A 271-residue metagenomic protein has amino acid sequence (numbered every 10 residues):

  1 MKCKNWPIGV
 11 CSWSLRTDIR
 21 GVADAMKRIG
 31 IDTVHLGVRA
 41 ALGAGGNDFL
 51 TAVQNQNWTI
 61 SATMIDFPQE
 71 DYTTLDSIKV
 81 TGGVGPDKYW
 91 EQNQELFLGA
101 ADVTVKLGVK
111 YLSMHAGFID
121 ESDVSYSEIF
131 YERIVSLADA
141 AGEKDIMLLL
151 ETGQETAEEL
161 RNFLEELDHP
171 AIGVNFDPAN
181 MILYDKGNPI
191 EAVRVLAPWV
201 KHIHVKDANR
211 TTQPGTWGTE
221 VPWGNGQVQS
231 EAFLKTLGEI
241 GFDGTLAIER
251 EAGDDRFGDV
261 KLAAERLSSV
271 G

Functional and structural regions predicted by a protein language model:
M1-I8, L15-D32, Q54-N57, V135 (+4 more regions): Histidine-acidic metal/acid-base catalytic patches
C11-L15, G37-A41, I65-P68, G117-I119 (+4 more regions): Active-site beta-loop-alpha junctions enriched in small/polar residues
D18-G21, Y72-G173: Active-site acidic/histidine proton-transfer and metal-coordination neighborhood in alpha/beta enzyme cores
H35-Q54, A116-S122: Glycine-rich, proline-tolerant flexible connector loops at the mouths of alpha/beta enzymes
A44, T73, S122, Q213 (+1 more regions): Glycine/Thr-rich phosphate-binding loops of Rossmann-like dinucleotide-binding domains
G46, G83-W90, D123-S127, K186-P189 (+2 more regions): Flexible, glycine- and charge-enriched loops at secondary-structure boundaries
W58-A62: Short, structured active-site "lid" loops
P68-V80, T211-W217: Short, flexible, mixed-charge acidic loops at enzyme active sites
